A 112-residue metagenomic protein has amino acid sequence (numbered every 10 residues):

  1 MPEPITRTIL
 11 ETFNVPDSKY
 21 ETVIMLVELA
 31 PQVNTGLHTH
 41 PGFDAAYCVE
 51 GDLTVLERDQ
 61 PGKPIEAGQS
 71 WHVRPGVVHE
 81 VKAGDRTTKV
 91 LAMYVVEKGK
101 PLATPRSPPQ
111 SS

Functional and structural regions predicted by a protein language model:
M1-L26, L56, P101-S112: A short, N-terminal "cap"/entry segment at the start of jelly-roll beta-barrel domains of the cupin/DSBH fold
S18-E21, W71, G84-T87: A generic structural micro-feature
K19-Y20, Q32-Y47: A short beta-loop-beta micro-motif enriched in histidine and acidic residues
I24-E28, A45, S70-H72, A92-M93: Conserved hydrophobic/aromatic beta-strand scaffold that supports enzyme active sites
L29-A30, R58-G76: Short acidic-glycine-tyrosine-enriched beta hairpin
T35-H40, E57, K82-A83: Short histidine-centered beta-strand/loop micro-motifs that create catalytic or ligand/metal-coordination sites
H40-D59, Q69: Glycine- and acidic-residue-biased ligand/ion/polar-headgroup-sensing regions
P75-P101: Ligand-binding loop in jelly-roll beta-barrel domains
